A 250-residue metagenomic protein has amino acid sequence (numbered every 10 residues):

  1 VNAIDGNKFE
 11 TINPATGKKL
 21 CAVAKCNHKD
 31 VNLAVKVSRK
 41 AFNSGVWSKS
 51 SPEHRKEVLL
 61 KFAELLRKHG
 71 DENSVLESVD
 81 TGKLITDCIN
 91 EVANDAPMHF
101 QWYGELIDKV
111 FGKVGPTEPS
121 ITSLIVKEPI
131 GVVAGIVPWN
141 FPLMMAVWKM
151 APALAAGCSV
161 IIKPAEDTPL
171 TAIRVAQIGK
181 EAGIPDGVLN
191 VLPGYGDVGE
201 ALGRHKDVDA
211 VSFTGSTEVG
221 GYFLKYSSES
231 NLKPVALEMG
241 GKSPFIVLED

Functional and structural regions predicted by a protein language model:
V1-T16, A22, A41: Hydrophobic face of amphipathic alpha-helices that form TPR/SEL1-like repeat modules and related alpha-solenoid
N7-K8, K19, A96, P129 (+2 more regions): A generic secondary-structure signal marking the coil-to-beta-strand transition
N13-K18, L76, L237: Short acidic (Asp/Glu) and glycine-rich catalytic loops that position anionic groups and cofactors
T16, K25, E166: Short, glycine/acidic-enriched loop or turn micro-motifs at the edges of active sites
G17, R55, A153-L154: Hydrophobic alpha-helical segments that mediate membrane insertion or helix-helix packing
L20-V110: Glycine-rich loop-to-alpha-helix module at the N-terminal edge of alpha/beta enzyme cores
F111-D250: Rossmann-like NAD(P) dinucleotide-binding subdomain of oxidoreductase/dehydrogenase enzymes
